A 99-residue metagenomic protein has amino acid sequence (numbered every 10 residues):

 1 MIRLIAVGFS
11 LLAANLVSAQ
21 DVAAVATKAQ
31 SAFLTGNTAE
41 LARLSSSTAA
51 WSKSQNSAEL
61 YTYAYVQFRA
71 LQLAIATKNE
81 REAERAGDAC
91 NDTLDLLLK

Functional and structural regions predicted by a protein language model:
M1-L4: Positively charged n-region of N-terminal signal peptides that target proteins for export
A13-A14: N-terminal signal peptide c-region/cleavage motif recognized by signal peptidases
V17: Active-site helical microenvironments for divalent-metal-assisted chemistry
Q20-S57: Start-of-domain marker
S31-R43, Y63-K99: Short coil/linker segments at helix-helix boundaries
S54-Y61, K99: Residue signature of alpha-solenoid helical repeat architecture, marking inter-repeat boundaries and helix-start
